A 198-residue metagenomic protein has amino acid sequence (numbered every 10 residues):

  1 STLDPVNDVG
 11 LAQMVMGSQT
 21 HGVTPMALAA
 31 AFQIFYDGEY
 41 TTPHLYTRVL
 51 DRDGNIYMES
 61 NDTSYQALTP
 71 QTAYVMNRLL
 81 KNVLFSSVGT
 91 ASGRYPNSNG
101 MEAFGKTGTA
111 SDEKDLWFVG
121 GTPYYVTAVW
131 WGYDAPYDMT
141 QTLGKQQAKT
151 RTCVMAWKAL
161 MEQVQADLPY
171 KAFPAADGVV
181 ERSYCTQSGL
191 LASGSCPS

Functional and structural regions predicted by a protein language model:
S1-A29, P43: Mid-domain, small-residue-enriched loop/turn segments at the edges of structured enzyme/sensor domains
H21-S198: A penicillin-recognizing enzyme superfamily signal
